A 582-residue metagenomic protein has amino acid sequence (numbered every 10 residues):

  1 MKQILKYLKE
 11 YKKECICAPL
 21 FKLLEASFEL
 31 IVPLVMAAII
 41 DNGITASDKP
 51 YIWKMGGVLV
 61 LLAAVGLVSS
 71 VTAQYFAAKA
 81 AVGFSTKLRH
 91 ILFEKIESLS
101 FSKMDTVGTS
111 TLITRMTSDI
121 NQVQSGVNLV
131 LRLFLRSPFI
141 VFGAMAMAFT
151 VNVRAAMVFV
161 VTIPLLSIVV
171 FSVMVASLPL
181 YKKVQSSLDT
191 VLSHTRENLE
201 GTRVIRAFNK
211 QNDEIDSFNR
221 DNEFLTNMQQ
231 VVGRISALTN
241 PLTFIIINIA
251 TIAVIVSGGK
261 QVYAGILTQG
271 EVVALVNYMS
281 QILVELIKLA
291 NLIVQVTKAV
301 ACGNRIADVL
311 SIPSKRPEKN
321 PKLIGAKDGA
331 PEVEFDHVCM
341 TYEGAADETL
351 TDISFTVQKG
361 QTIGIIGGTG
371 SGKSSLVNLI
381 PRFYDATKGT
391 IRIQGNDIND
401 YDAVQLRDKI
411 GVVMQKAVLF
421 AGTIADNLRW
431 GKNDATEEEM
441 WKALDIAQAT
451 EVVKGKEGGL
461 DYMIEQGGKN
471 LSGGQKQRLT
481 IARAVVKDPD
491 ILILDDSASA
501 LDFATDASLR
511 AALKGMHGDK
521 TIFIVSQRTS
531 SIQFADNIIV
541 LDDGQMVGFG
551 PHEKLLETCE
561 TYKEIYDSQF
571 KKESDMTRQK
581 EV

Functional and structural regions predicted by a protein language model:
M1-V32, M36, I44-V58, V65 (+17 more regions): Membrane-integrated ABC transporters
E10, E14-S27, L62, V68 (+3 more regions): Transmembrane helices of ABC transporter permease
E10-K13, S98-S102, S118-V127, L131 (+8 more regions): An intracellular "coupling" helix at the cytosolic face of ABC transporter transmembrane type-1 domains
D48-I52, G57, M147-V161, V175 (+2 more regions): Helix-loop-helix
L92, I96, I205, I306 (+1 more regions): Helix-loop junctions and hydrophobic alpha-helical segments within the transmembrane domains of large membrane
S314-D328: Pre-NBD coupling/linker segments of ABC/ABC-like ATPases
A326-V582: ABC-type nucleotide-binding domain
